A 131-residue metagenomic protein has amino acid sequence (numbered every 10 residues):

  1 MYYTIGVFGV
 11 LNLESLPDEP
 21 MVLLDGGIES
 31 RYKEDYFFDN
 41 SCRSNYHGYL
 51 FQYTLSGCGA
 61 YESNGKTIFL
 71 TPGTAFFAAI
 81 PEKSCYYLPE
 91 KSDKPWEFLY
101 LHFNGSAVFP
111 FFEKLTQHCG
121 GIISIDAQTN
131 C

Functional and structural regions predicted by a protein language model:
M1-F69, T74, C85: Generic protein-terminus/edge-of-domain signal
G27-S30, H102-N104, D126: Residues at the C-termini of beta-strands that transition into short coil/loop
S30-K33, C58, I80, L115 (+1 more regions): A general structural signal marking secondary-structure boundaries and capping sites
T67, P81-A107: Ligand-binding loop in jelly-roll beta-barrel domains
P110-C131: Amphipathic alpha-helical segments enriched in hydrophobic/aromatic residues interleaved with Lys/Arg
